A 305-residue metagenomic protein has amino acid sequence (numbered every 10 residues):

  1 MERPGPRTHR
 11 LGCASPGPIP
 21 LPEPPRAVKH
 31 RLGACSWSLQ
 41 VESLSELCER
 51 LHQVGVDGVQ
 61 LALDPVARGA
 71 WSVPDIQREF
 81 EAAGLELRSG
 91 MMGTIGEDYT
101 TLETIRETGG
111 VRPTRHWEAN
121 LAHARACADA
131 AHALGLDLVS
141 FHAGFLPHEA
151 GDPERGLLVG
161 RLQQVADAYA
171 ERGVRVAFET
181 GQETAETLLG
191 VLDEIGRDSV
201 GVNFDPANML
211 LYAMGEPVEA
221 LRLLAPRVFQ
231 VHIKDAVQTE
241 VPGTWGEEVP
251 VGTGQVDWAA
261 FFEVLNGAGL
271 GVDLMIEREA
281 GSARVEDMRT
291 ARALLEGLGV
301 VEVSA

Functional and structural regions predicted by a protein language model:
M1-R10: Extreme N-terminal basic, low-complexity initiation segments that serve as generic localization/processing leaders
P16, L21-G33, S38-D57, R78-G84 (+5 more regions): Histidine-acidic metal/acid-base catalytic patches
P18-L21, S43-E46, Y99-G201: Active-site acidic/histidine proton-transfer and metal-coordination neighborhood in alpha/beta enzyme cores
G33-S36, Q60-L61, R175-E179: Short catalytic-loop micro-motif centered on adjacent basic/acidic residues
Q60-E81, A143-A150: Glycine-rich, proline-tolerant flexible connector loops at the mouths of alpha/beta enzymes
F80-E97: Glycine-rich, aromatic-flanked loop segments that form ligand/cofactor-binding clefts across common enzyme folds
I95-E107, T239-T244: Short, flexible, mixed-charge acidic loops at enzyme active sites
